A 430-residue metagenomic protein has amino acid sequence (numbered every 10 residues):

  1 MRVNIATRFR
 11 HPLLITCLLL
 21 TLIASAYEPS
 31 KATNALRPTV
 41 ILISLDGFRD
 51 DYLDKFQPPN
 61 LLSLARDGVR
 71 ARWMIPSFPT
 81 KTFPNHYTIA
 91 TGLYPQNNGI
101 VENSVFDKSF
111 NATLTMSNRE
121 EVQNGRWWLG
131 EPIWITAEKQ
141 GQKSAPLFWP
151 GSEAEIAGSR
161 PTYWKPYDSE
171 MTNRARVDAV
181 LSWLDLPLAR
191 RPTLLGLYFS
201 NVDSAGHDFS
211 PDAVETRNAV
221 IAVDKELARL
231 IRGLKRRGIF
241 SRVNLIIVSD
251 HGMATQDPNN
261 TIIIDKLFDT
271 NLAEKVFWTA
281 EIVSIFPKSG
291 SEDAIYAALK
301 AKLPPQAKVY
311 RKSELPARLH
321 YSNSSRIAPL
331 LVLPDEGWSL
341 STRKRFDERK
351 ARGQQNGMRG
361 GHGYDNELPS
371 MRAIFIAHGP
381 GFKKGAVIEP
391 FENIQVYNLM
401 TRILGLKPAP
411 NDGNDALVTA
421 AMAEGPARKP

Functional and structural regions predicted by a protein language model:
R2-L14: Bacterial N-terminal signal peptides that target proteins for export
P12-I23: Bacterial N-terminal signal peptides
L42, N60, A222-I264: Metal-dependent active-site segment of extracytoplasmic phospho-/sulfohydrolases and closely related
D51-N98: Short, structured active-site-proximal loop/turn typified by the sulfatase FGly-forming signature C/S-X-P-X-R
L93-P211, P304, S341: His/Asp/Glu-rich, glycine-adjacent segments that coordinate divalent cations and/or stabilize oxyanion chemistry on
N173-D185, V202-V243, M400: A long, amphipathic alpha-helix that forms part of the scaffold/cap immediately adjacent to metal-dependent active
R242, S249-G290: Acidic/histidine-rich catalytic neighborhood
F277-V387, F391-L399: Active-site neighborhoods of enzymes that stabilize oxyanions during catalysis
